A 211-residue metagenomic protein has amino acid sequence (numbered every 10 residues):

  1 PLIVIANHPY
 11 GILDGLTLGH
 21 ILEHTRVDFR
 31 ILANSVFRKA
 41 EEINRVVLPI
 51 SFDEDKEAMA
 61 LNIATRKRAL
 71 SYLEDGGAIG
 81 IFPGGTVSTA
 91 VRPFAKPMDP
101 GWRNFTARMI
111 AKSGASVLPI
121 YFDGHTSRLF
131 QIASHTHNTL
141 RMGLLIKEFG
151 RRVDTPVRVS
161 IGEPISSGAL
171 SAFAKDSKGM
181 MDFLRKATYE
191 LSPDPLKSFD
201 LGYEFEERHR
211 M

Functional and structural regions predicted by a protein language model:
P1, K39, Y203-F205: A short beta-turn/loop motif at secondary-structure boundaries
P1, L16, E41, S51-E54 (+4 more regions): Solvent-exposed, flexible loop/coil residues
I3-A58: Catalytic core of membrane glycerolipid acyltransferases/transacylases, capturing the structured, soluble-facing
N62-M211: Non-catalytic C-terminal accessory region of glycerolipid acyltransferases and related lyso-lipid remodeling enzymes
